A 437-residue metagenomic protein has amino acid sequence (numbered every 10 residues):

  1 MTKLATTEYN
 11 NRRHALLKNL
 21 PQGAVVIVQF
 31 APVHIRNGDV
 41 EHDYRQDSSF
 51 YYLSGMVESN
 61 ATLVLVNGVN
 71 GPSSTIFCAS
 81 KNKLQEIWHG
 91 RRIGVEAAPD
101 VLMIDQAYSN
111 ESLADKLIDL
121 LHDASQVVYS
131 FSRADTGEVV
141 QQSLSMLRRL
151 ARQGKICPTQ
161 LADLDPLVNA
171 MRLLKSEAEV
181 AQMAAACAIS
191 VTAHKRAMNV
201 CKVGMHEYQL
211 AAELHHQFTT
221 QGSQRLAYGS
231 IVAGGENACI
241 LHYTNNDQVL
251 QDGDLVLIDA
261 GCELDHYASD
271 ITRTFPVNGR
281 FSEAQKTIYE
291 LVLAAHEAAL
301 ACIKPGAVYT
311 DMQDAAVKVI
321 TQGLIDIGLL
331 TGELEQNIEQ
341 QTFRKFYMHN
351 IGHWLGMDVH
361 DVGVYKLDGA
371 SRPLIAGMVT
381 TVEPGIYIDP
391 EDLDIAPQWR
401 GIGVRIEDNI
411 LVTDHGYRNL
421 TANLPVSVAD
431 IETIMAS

Functional and structural regions predicted by a protein language model:
M1-S437: Active-site neighborhoods and metal-handling regions in enzymes and metal-associated proteins
